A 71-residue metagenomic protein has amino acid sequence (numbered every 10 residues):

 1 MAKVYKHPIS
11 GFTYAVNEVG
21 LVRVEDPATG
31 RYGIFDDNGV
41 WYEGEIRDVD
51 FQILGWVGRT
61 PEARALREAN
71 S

Functional and structural regions predicted by a protein language model:
A2-P27: N-terminal acidic leader/helix
S10-F12, G33, V49: Short non-domain terminal segments
V22-Y42: N-terminal glycine/threonine-rich, aromatic-flanked beta-hairpin/loop signature
F35-S71: Mixed-charge, Lys/Arg-enriched low-complexity segments
